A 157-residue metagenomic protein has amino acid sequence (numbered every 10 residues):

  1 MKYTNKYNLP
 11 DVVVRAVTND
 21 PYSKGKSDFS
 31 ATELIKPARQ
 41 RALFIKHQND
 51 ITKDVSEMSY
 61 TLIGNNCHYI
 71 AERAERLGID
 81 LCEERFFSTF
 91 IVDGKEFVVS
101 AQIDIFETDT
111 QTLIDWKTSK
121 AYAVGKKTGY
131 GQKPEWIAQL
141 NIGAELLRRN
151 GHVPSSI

Functional and structural regions predicted by a protein language model:
M1-L113, K120-A138, R148: Metal-dependent nuclease catalytic cores that hydrolyze phosphodiester bonds in DNA/RNA, characterized by
I114-W116, S156: A structural motif
E145-I157: Substrate-binding beta-hairpin/strand module that engages nucleic acids
